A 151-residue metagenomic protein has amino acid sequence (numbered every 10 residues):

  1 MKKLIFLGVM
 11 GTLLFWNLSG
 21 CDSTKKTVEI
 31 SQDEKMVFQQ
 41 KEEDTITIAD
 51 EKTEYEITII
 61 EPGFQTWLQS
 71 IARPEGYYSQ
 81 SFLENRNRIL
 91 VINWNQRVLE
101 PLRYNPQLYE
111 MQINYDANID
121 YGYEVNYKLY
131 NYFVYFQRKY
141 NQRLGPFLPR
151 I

Functional and structural regions predicted by a protein language model:
M1-I30: Bacterial Sec-dependent N-terminal signal peptides
C21-I60, F64: Sec-dependent signal peptide cleavage junction
E29-S31, E51, I60, Q69 (+2 more regions): DE-rich, low-complexity intrinsically disordered acidic tracts
T58, Y77, S81-I89, R138 (+1 more regions): Soluble non-cytosolic domains of exported or imported proteins
T66-Q80: Acidic/histidine-rich, surface-exposed loop or edge segments in extracytoplasmic proteins
R73-E75, N93, A117: Charged, acidic
R97, P101-I151: Compact alpha-helical subdomains of small soluble proteins
